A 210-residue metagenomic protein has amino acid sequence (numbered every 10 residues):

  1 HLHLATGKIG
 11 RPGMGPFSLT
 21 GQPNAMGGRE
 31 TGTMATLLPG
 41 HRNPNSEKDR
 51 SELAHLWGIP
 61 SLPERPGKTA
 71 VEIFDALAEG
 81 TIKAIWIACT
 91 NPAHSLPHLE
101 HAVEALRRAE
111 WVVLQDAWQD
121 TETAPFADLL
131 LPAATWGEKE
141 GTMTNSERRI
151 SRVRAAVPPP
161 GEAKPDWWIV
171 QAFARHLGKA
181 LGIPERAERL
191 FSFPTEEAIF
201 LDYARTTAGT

Functional and structural regions predicted by a protein language model:
H1-G13, F17-G209: Non-catalytic alpha/beta scaffold blocks inside enzyme catalytic domains
